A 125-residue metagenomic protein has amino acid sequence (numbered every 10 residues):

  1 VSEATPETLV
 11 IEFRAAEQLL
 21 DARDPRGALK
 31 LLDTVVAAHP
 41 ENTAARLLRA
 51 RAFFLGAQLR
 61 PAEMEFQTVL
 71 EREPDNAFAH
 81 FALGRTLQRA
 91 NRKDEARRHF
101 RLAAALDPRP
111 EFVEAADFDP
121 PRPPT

Functional and structural regions predicted by a protein language model:
A4, A38, R72, R89 (+1 more regions): Structural marker of alpha-solenoid helical repeat scaffolds
P6-A38: Alpha-helical segment of the N-proximal tetratricopeptide repeat
A22-K30, G56-T68, A90-L102: Structural signature of tandem alpha-helical TPR/SEL1-like repeats, specifically the intra-repeat loop/turn
A77, F81, R85-F112: TPR/TPR-like (Sel1-like) alpha-helical repeat modules
